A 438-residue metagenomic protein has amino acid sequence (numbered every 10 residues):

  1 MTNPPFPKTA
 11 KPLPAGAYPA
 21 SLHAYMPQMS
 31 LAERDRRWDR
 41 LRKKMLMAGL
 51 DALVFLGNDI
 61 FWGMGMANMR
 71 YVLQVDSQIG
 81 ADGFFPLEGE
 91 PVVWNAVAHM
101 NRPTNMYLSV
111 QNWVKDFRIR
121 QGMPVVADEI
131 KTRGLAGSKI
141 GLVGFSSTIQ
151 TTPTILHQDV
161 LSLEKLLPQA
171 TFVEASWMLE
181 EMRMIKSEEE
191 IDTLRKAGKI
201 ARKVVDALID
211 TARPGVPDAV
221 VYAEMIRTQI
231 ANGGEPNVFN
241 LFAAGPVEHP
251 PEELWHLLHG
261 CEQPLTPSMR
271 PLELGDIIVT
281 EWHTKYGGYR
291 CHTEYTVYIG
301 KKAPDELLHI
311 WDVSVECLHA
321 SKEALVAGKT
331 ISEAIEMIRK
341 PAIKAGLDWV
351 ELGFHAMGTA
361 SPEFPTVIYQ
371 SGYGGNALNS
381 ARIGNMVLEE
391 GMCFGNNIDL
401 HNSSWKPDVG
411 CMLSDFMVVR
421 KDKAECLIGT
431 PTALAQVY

Functional and structural regions predicted by a protein language model:
M1-Y438: Active-site neighborhoods and metal-handling regions in enzymes and metal-associated proteins
